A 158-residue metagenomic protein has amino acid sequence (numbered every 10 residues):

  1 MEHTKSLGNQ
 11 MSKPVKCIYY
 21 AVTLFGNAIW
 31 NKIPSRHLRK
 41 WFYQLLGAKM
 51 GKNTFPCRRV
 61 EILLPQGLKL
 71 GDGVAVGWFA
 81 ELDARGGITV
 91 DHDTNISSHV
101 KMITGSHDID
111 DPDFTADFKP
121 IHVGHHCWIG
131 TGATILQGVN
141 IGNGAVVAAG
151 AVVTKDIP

Functional and structural regions predicted by a protein language model:
M1-N53, D93, H126, V139 (+1 more regions): Terminal amphipathic alpha-helical/low-complexity segments used for targeting or macromolecular assembly
W30-N31, L82, T115: Residues that cap or flank secondary-structure elements
K52, C57-R58, L63-L64, G71-D72 (+12 more regions): Left-handed beta-helix
I109-F114: Flexible, solvent-exposed loop segments that connect beta-strands
